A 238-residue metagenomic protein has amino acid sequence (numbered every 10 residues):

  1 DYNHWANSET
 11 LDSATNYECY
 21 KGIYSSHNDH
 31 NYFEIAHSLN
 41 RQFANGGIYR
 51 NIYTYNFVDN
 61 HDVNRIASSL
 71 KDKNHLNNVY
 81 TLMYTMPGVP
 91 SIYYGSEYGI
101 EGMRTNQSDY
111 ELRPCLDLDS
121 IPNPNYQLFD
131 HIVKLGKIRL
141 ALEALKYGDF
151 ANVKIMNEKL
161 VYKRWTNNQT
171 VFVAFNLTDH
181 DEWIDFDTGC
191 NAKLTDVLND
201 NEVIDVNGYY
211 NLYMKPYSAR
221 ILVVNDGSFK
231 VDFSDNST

Functional and structural regions predicted by a protein language model:
D1-R50, T54, D72-K73, L82 (+4 more regions): Active-site-proximal helices and loops of the catalytic beta/alpha 8
N51-Y53, P87-S91: Loop/turn elements at helix/coil->beta-strand transitions in domains of secreted/extracellular proteins
H61, M83, G95-E97, L135 (+2 more regions): Conserved, mostly hydrophobic/aromatic
P90-G95, E143-D149: Acidic/polar loop patches that form or flank catalytic/metal-binding clefts of enzymes that bind anionic ligands
G148-Q169, D235-T238: Surface beta-strand/loop "capping" patches
A174-T178: Asparagine-centered strand-capping/turn motif at beta-strand->loop junctions
D187-D200: Solvent-exposed beta-hairpin/edge-strand motifs
V206-S237: C-terminal beta-strand-rich structural cap/linker in extracellular carbohydrate-active enzymes
